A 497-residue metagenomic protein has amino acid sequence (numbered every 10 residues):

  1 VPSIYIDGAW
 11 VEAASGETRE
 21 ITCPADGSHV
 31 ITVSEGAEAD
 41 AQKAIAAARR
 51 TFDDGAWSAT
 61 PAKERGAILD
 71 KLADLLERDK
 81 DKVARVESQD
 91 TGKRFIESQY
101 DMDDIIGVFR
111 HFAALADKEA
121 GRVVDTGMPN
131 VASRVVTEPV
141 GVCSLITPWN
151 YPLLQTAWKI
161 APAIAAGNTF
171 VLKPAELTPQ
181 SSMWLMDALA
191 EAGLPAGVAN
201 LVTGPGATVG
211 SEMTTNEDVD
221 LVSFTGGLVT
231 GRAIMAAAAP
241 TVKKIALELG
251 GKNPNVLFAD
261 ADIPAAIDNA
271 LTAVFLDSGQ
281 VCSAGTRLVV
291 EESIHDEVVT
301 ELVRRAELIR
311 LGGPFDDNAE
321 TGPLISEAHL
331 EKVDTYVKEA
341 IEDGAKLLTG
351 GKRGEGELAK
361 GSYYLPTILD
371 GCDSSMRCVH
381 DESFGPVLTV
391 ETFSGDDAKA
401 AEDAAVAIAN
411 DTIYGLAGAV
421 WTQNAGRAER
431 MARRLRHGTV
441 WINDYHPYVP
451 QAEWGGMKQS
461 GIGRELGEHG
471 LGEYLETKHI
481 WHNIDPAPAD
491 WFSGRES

Functional and structural regions predicted by a protein language model:
V1-D26, T51: Hydrophobic face of amphipathic alpha-helices that form TPR/SEL1-like repeat modules and related alpha-solenoid
G27, R65, E87, F109 (+9 more regions): Residue-level signal for inorganic ion chemistry
S28-E119: Glycine-rich loop-to-alpha-helix module at the N-terminal edge of alpha/beta enzyme cores
S28-I31, V219, R310, V337 (+3 more regions): Conserved C-terminal structural/oligomerization subdomain of aldehyde/semialdehyde dehydrogenase
V30-G36, D53-W57, L145, N255-F258 (+5 more regions): Short, well-ordered beta-strand elements within core beta-sheets of diverse protein domains
F52, A56, A73-K80, A84 (+20 more regions): Structural signal for hydrophobic packing residues in well-ordered secondary-structure cores of soluble enzyme domains
G121-A265, K399: Rossmann-like NAD(P) dinucleotide-binding subdomain of oxidoreductase/dehydrogenase enzymes
L221, V229-D373, D396-A400, I442 (+1 more regions): ALDH superfamily catalytic-core signature
